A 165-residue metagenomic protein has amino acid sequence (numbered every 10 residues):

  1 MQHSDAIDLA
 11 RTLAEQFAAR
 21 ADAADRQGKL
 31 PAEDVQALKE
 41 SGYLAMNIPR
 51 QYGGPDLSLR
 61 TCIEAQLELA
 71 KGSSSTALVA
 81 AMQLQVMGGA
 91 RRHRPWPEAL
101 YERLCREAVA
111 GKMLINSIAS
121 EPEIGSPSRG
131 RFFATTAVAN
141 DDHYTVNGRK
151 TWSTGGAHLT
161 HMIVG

Functional and structural regions predicted by a protein language model:
M1-D8: Basic/polar N-terminal segments that are highly enriched at the extreme N-terminus, encompassing both cleavable
D5, K29-L30: Short secondary-structure boundary/capping elements
D8-R11, S41: Short, flexible segments with low predicted structural confidence
A10-T12, T76-A77: A short, ordered amphipathic alpha-helix with a cationic face
L13-R20: Generic N-terminal amphipathic, Lys/Arg-enriched alpha-helix
D22-R26: C-terminal helix-coil-helix/basic helical segment that borders enzyme active sites and/or dimer interfaces and provides
A32-K39, M46-N147, T154: Glycine-rich flavin
R149-G165: A short core secondary-structure module
